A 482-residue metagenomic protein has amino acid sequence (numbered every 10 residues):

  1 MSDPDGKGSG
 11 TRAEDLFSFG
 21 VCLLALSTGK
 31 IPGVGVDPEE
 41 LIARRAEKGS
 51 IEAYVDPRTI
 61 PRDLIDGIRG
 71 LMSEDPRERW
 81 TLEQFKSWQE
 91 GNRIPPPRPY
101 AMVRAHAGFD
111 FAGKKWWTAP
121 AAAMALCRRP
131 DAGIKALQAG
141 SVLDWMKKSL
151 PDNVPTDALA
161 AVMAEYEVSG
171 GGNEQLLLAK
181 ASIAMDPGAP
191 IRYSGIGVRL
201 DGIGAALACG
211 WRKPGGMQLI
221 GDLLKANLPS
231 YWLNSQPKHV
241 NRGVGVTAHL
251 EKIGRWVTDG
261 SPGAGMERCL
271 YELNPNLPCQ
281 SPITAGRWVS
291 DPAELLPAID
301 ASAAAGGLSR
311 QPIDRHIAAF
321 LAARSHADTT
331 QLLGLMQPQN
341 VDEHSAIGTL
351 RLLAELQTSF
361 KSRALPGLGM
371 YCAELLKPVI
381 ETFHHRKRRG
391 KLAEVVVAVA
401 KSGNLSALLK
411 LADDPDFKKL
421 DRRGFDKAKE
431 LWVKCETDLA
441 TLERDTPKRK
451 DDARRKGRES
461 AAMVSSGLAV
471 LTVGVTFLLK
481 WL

Functional and structural regions predicted by a protein language model:
S2-A13: Conserved end of the kinase activation segment
L26-K30: Hydrophobic anchor on a C-lobe helix of Hanks-type protein kinase catalytic domains
L41-R58: Short proline-rich PxxP-based motifs
T59-E74: Conserved C-terminal C-lobe helix
M72-F85: A conserved short helix/loop substructure at the end of the activation segment of eukaryotic-like protein kinase domains
I94-A161, K180-P190, G195-W211, G216: Regulatory extensions appended to serine/threonine kinase catalytic cores
S281, W288-V464: Long C-terminal appendages of very large multidomain proteins
